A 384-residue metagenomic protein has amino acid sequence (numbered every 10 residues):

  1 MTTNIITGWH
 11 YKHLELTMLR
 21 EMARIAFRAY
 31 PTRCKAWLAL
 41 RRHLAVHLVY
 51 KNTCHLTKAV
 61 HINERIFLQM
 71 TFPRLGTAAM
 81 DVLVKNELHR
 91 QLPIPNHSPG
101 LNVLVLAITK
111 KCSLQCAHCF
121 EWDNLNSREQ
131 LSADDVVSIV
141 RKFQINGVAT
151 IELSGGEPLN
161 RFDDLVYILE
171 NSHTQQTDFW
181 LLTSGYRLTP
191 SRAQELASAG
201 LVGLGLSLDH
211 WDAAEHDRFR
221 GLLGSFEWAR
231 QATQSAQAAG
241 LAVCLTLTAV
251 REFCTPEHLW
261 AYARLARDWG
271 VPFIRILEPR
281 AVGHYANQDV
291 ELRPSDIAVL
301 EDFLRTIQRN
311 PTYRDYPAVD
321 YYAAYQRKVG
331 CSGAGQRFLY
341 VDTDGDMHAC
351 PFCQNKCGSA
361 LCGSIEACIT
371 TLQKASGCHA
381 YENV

Functional and structural regions predicted by a protein language model:
M1-A29, S198-A199, D209, A214-A334 (+3 more regions): Radical SAM enzyme [4Fe-4S]-AdoMet core and its adjacent flexible, acidic and glycine-rich loops/tails across
T2-T17, E21-A29, A36-V60, D346-V384: Flexible mid-to-C-terminal extensions adjoining Fe-S/redox cofactors in radical SAM and related proteins
Y30-Q194, A199, G203: Conserved alpha-helical substructure of the radical SAM core
M80-G100, V319, Y325, S359-L372: Short, charged low-complexity linear segments at domain edges
C112, C116-C119, C331, G345 (+1 more regions): Short cysteine clusters
E152, W180, G205, C244-T246 (+1 more regions): A structural signal for isolated positions on well-ordered beta-strands in alpha/beta enzyme cores
D163, E278, P351-F352: Short clusters of small/polar residues that mark proteolytic maturation junctions
